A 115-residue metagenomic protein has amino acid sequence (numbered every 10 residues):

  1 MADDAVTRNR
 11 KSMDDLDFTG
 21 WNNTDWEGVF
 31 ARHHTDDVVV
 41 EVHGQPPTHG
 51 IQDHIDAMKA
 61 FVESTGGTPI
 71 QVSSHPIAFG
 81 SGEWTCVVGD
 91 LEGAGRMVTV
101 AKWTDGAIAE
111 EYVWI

Functional and structural regions predicted by a protein language model:
M1-I115: C-terminal and inter-domain tail/linker signature
